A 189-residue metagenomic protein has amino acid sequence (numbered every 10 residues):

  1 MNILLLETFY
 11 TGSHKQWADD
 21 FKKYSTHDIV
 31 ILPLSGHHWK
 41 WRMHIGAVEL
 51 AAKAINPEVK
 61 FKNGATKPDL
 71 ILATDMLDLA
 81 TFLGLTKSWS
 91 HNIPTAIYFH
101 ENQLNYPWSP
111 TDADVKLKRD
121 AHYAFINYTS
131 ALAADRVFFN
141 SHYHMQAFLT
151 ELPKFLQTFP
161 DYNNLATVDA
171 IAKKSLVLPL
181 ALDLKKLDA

Functional and structural regions predicted by a protein language model:
M1-H38, R42-V59, N63-L70: N-terminal subdomain of nucleotide-sugar transferases
N2-L5, I55-L85, H91, A96-Y98 (+1 more regions): Short N-terminal targeting/anchoring amphipathic segment
L5-E7, L32, Y98, N140 (+1 more regions): Short hydrophobic segments within beta-strands
F9-G12, M76-L79, A181-L182: Short beta->alpha connector loops
K15-Q16, A80-G84, P107-W108, F148-T150 (+1 more regions): Short glycine-/acidic-enriched loop or helix-start segments at secondary-structure transitions that form or flank
S35-H37, E101-Q103, Y143: Short beta-alpha junction loops
S88-W108, A113-Y123, N127-L132, R136-F139: Active-site proximal beta-strand in glycosyltransferases
A133-A189: Donor nucleotide-sugar binding/catalytic pocket of nucleotide-sugar-dependent glycosyltransferases
